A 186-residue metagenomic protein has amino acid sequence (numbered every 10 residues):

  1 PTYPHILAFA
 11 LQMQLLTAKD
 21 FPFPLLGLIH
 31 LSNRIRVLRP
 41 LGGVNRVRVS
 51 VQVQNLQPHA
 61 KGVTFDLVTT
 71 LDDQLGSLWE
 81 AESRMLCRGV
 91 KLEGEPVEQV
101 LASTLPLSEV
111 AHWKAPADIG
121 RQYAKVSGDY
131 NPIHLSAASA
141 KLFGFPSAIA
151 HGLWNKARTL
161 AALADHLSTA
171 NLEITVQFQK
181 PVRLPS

Functional and structural regions predicted by a protein language model:
P1-S32, L92-L167: Hot-dog-fold acyl-thioester-processing enzymes
A10-M13, L31-A115, P181-L184: HotDog/MaoC-like acyl-thioester-processing domains
L160-S186: A conserved acidic, glycine/proline-rich C-terminal tail/linker
